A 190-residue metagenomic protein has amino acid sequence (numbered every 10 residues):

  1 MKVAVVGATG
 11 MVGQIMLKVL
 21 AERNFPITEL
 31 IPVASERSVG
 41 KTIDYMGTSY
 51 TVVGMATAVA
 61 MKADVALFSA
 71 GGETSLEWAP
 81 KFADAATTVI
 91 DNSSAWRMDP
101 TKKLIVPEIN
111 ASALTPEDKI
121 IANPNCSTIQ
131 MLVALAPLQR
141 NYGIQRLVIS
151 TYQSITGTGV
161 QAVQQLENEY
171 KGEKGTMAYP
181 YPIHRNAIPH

Functional and structural regions predicted by a protein language model:
M1-I183: N-terminal Rossmann-like NAD(P) cofactor-binding subdomain of oxidoreductases, focused on the glycine-rich
H184-H190: Oxyanion-binding "anion nests"
